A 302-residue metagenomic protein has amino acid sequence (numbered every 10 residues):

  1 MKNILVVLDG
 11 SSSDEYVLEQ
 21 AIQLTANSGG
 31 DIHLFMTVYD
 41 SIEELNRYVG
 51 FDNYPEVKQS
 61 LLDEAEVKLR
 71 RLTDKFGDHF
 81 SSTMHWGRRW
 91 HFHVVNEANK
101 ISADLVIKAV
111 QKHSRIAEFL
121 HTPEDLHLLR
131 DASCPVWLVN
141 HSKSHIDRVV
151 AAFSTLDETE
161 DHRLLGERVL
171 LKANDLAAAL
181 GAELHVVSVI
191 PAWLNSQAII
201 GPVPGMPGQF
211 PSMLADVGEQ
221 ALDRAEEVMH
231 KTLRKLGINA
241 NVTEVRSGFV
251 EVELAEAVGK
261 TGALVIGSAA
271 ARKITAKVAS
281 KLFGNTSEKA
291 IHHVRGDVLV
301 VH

Functional and structural regions predicted by a protein language model:
M1-D52, V150-P211, R234, I238 (+1 more regions): Small/aliphatic-rich secondary-structure junction motif
Q23-A26, D74, N99-K100, R130 (+3 more regions): Solvent-exposed polar/charged
H33-F35, S81-H85, W137, H185-V187 (+2 more regions): General small-molecule cofactor/ligand-binding pocket signal
D52-V67, G208-R224: A short acidic, glycine-rich active-site loop that binds or catalyzes chemistry on phosphate/adenosine moieties
R71-V106, H113, K231-V265: Structural beta-alpha unit
L105-R148, D157: Hydrophobic alpha-helical segments and helix pairs
K108-H127, V265-H292: Glycine-rich, Arg-bearing micro-motifs that act as flexible, cationic patches
V136, E288-H302: Short, flexible loop segments at boundaries between secondary-structure elements
